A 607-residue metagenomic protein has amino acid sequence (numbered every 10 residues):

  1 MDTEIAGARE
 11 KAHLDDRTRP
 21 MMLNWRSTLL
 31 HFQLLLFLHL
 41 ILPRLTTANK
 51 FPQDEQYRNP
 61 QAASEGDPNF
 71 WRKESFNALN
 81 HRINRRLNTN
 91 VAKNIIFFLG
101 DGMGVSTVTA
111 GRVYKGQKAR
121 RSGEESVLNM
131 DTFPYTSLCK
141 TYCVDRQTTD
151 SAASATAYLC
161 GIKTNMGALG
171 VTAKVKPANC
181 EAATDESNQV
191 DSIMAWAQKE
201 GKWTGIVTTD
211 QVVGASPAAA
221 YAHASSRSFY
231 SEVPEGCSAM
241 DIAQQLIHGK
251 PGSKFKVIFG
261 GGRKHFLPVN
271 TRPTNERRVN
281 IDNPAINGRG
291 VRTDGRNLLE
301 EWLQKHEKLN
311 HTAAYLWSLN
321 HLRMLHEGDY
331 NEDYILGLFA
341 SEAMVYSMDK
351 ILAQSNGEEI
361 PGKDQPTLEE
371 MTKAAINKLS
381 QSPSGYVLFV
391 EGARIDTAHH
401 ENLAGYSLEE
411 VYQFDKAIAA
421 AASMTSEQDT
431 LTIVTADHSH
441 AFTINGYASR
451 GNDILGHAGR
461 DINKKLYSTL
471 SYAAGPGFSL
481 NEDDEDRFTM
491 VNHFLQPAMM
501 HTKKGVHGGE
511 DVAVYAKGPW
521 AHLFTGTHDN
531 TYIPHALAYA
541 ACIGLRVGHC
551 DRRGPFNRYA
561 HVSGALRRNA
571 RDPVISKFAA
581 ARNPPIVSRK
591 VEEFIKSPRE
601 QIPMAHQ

Functional and structural regions predicted by a protein language model:
M1-L36: Classical eukaryotic N-terminal signal peptides for Sec-dependent ER targeting/secretion, especially the positively
I5, M21, I41, I602-M604: Short hydrophobic transmembrane-like helices used for membrane targeting/insertion
F37-D54: N-terminal signal peptide
F51-P52, Q61-F76, N88-K93, M103-T109 (+2 more regions): A post-motif C-terminal structural segment
F97-G100: Hydrophobic residues in beta-strands of the RecA-like P-loop NTPase core, especially within AAA+ ATPase
A157, K163-N165, G170: Acidic/Gly/His-enriched mid-domain segments of enzyme catalytic cores or analogous surface patches that mediate
G170-S187: His/Cys-centered metal/cofactor-coordination and adjacent catalytic loops
Q189-M194, K199-A219, L545-C550: Glycine-rich phosphate/pyrophosphate-binding loops and their adjacent beta-strand/loop elements at enzyme active sites
